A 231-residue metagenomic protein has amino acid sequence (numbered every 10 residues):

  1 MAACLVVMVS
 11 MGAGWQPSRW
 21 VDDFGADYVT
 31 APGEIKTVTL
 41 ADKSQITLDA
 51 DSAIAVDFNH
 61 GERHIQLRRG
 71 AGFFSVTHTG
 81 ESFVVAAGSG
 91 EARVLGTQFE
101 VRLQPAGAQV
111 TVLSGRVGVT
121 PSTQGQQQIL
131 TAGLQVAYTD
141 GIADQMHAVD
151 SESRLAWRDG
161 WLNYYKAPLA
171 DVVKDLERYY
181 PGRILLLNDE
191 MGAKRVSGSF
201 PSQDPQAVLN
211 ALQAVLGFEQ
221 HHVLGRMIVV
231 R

Functional and structural regions predicted by a protein language model:
M1, V7-R231: A residue-level detector for the "anchor" residue at the start of short, highly conserved motifs
